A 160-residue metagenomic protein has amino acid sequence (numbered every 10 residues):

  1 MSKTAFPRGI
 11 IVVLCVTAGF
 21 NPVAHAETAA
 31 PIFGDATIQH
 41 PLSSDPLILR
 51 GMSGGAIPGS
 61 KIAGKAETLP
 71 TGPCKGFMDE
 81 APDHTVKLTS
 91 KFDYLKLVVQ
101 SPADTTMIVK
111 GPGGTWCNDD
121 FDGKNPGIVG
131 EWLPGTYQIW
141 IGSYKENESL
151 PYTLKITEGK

Functional and structural regions predicted by a protein language model:
M1-I11: Bacterial N-terminal signal peptides that target proteins for export
G9-G19: Bacterial N-terminal signal peptides
F20-A26: Sec/Tat signal peptide C-region and signal peptidase I cleavage site
E27-A30, I156-K160: Intrinsically disordered, low-complexity, charge-dense segments enriched in Lys/Arg and Glu/Asp interspersed
E27-A66: Predominantly extracellular/luminal regions of secreted and cell-surface proteins, especially disulfide-bonded
K65-Y94: Non-catalytic, beta-strand-enriched accessory regions in extracellular/secretory proteins and membrane protein
H84-S101, M107, Y137-I141: Hydrophobic beta-strand segments within beta-rich accessory/binding domains
I108-K155: Noncatalytic accessory or regulatory domains flanking protease catalytic cores in secreted, cell-surface, and selected
